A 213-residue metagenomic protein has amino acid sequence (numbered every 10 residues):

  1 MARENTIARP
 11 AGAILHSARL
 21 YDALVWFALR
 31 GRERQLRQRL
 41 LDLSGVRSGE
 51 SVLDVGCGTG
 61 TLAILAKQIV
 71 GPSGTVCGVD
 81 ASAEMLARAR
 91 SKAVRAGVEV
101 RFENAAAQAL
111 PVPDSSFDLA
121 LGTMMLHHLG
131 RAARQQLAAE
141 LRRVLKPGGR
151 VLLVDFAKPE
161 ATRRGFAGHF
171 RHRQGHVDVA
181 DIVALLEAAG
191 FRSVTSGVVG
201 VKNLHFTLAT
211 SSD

Functional and structural regions predicted by a protein language model:
E4-R9, A13, L24-V25, R150-F206: C-terminal alpha-helical "lid/dimerization" subdomain adjacent to the S-adenosyl-L-methionine
A18-G31: Class I SAM-dependent methyltransferase Rossmann-like catalytic core, especially the SAM/SAH-binding loop
G31-S48: Conserved alpha-helix/loop element of class I SAM-dependent methyltransferases that forms part of the SAM/SAH-binding
L53-A109: Class I SAM-dependent methyltransferase SAM/SAH-binding core
G71, L129-G130, L145-K146: Helix-to-beta-strand junctions that scaffold the AdoMet/dcAdoMet cofactor pocket in Class I SAM-dependent enzymes
Q108-L119: A short acidic, Gly/Pro-enriched loop at the edge of an enzyme's catalytic core that lines a small-molecule cofactor
L119-A132: A short SAM/SAH-binding and catalytic strip from SAM-dependent methyltransferases
Q135-P147: A short glycine-rich, Lys/Arg-flanked "PGG" loop and its adjoining helix->strand segment in the class I
